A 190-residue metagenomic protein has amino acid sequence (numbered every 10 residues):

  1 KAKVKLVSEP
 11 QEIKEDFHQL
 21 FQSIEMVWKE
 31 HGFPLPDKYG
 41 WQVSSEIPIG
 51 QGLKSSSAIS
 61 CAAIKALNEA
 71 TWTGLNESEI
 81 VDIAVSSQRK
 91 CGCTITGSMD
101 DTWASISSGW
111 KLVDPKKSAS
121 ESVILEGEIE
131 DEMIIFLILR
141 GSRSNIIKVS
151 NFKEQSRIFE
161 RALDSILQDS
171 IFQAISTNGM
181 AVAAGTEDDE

Functional and structural regions predicted by a protein language model:
K1-Q51: ATP-binding N-lobe of GHMP and related small-molecule kinases
K3, E121-E190: C-terminal nucleotide
E25-K29, A62-A70, M180: Short glycine/serine- and small hydrophobic-enriched flexible loop segments
W28-G32, T71, A84, Q88-G92 (+4 more regions): Structural signal for hydrophobic packing residues in well-ordered secondary-structure cores of soluble enzyme domains
P36-Y39, M99-D100, S107-S108, D131-M133: Short coil/turn connectors at secondary-structure junctions
L53-E77: DPxDG-like acidic metal-binding loop motif
S78-V123: Alpha/beta catalytic cores of group-transfer enzymes, especially the acyltransferase/condensing modules of polyketide
